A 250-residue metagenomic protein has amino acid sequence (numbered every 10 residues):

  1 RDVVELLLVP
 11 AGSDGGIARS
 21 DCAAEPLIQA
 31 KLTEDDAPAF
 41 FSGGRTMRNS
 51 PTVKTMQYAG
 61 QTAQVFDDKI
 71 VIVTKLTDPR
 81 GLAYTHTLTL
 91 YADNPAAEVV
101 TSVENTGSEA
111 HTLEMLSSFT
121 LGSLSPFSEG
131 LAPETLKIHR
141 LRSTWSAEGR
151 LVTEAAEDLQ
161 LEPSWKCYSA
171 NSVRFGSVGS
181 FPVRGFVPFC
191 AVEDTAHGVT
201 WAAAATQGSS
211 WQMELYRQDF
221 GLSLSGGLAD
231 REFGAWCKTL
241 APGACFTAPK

Functional and structural regions predicted by a protein language model:
R1-D219, G234-W236: Polysaccharide-binding surfaces and accessory modules of carbohydrate-active proteins
L222-E232: Short, structured beta-strand/loop micro-motifs enriched in basic residues and often containing a Trp
K238-K250: Short Pro-Gly-centered flexible turn/kink motifs
